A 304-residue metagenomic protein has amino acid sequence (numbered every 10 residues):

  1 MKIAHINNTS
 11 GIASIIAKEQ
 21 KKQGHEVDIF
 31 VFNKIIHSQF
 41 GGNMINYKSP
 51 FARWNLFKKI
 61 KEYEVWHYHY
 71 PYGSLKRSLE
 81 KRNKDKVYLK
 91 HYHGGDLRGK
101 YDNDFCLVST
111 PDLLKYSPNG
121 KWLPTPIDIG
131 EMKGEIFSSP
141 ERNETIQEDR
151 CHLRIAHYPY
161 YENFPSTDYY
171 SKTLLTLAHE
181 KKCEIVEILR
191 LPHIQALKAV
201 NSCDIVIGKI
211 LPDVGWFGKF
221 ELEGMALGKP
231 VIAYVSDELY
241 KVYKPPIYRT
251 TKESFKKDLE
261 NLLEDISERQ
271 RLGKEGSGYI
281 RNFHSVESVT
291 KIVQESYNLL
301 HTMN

Functional and structural regions predicted by a protein language model:
V65-H67, K81-G99, D104-S109, K121-P126: Active-site proximal beta-strand in glycosyltransferases
Y68-S74: Short His-centered aromatic/hydrophobic patch
D104-N143: Donor nucleotide-sugar binding/catalytic pocket of nucleotide-sugar-dependent glycosyltransferases
D128-A196: Conserved catalytic-core segment of nucleotide-activated headgroup transferases in glycan assembly
N201-D213, K229: Acidic donor-binding loop of glycosyltransferase active sites
A226-A233: Short hydrophobic beta-strand element within catalytic cores of glycosyltransferases and related nucleotide-activated
Y240-E260: Change "using UDP/GDP/dTDP sugars" to "using nucleotide sugars
E264-N298: A charged, aromatic-enriched C-terminal amphipathic alpha-helix characteristic of glycosyltransferases across folds
